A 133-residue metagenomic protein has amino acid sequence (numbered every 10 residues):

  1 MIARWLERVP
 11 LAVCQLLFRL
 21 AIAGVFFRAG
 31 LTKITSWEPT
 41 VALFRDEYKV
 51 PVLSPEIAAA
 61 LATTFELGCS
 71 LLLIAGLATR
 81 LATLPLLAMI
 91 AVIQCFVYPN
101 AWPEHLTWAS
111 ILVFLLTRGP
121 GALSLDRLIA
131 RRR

Functional and structural regions predicted by a protein language model:
M1-S36, V52-T64, G68-R133: Extended, low-polarity transmembrane helix blocks
T40-L53: Perimembrane loop-to-helix junctions flanking transmembrane segments
